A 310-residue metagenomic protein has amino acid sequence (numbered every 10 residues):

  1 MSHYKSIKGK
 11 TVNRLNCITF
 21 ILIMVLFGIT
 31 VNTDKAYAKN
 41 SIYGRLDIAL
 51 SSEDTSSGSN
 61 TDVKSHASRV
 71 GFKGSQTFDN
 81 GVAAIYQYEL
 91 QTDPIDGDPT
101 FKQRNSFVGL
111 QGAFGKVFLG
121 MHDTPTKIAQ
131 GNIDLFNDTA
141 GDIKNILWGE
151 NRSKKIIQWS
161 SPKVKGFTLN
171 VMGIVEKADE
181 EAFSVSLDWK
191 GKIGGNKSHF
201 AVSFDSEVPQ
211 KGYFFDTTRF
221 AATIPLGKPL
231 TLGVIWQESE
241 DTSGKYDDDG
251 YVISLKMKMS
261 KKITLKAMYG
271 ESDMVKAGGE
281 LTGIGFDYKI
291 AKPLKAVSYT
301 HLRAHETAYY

Functional and structural regions predicted by a protein language model:
M1-K39: Cleavable N-terminal export/targeting peptides
K39-S51, G58-E181, D188-K192: Outer membrane beta-barrel
S41-R45, A83-Q87, K116-G120, T168-N170 (+7 more regions): Residue-level detector of the transmembrane beta-barrel scaffold of outer-membrane proteins
S56-T61, D93-P99, K144-E150, I174-A178 (+4 more regions): Outer-membrane beta-barrel domain signature
A67, F114, V164, G227-P229 (+2 more regions): A generic structural motif
E180-G283, Y288-K289: Detector for outer-membrane/organellar transmembrane beta-barrel domains, recognizing the amphipathic beta-strand
T300-T307: Conserved small/polar residues in nucleotide/adenosyl-binding loops
Y310: Gly/Pro- and small hydrophobic-enriched strand-loop and loop-to-helix capping segments that sit at the rims
